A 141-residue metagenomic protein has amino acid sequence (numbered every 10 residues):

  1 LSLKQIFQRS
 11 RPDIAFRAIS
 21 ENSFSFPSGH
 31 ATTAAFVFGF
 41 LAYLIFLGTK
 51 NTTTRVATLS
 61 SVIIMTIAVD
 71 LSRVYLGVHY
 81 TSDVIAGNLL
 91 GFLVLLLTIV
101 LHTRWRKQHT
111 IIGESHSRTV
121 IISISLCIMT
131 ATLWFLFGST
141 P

Functional and structural regions predicted by a protein language model:
L1-S10: Transmembrane alpha-helix/helix-exit interface in multi-pass inner-membrane proteins
D13, R17-T140: Membrane-embedded catalytic cores of phosphoryl/pyrophosphoryl-handling enzymes
